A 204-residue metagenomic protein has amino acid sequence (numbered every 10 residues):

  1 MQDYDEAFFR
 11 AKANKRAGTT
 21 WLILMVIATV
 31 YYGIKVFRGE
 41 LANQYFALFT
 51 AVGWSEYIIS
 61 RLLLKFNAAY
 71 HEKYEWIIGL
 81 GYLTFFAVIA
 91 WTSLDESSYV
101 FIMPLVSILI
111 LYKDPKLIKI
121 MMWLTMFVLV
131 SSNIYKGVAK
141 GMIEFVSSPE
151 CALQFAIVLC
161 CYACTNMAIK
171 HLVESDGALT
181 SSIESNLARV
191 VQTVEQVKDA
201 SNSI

Functional and structural regions predicted by a protein language model:
M1-A11: Short, Lys/Arg-rich, polar N-terminal cytosolic tail immediately upstream of the first transmembrane signal-anchor
A11-K15, K116-L117: Juxtamembrane interface helix immediately N-terminal to a transmembrane segment
N14, G18-W21, A47, L153-C160 (+1 more regions): Alpha-helical transmembrane segments of integral membrane proteins, emphasizing hydrophobic/aromatic residues
G18-L94, F101-S107, T125-M126: Hydrophobic transmembrane alpha-helices and their membrane-interface boundaries in multi-pass, membrane-anchored
V26-I34, E75-V100, P115-T165: Hydrophobic transmembrane alpha-helices
F37-L41, F66-Y70, D95, M103 (+3 more regions): Membrane-interface elements of multi-pass transporters and channels
M126, E144-I204: HAMP domain helices
